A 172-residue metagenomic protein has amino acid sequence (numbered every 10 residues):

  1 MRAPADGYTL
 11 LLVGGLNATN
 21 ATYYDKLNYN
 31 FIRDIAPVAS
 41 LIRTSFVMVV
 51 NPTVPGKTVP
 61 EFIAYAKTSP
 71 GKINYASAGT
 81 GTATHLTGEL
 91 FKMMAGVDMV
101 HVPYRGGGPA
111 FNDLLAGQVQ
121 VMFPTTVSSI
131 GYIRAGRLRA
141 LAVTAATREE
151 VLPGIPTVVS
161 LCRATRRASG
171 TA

Functional and structural regions predicted by a protein language model:
M1-A5, L90, M94, G108-M122 (+1 more regions): Short helices/loops that flank or line small-molecule/ion binding pockets
R2-G7, T22-P109, V158, R163-A172: Hinge/capping helix and adjacent helix->loop/strand transition within the periplasmic-binding protein
D6-V13, Q120-P124, A140-A142: Paired acidic/hydrophobic, glycine-rich loop segments that form the ligand-binding mouth/hinge of periplasmic-binding
G14-G15, P52, T125-V127, A145-A146: Short secondary-structure boundary segments
A21, E150-L152: Cytochrome P450 core scaffold surrounding the K-helix E-X-X-R motif and the conserved "meander" helix-loop region
A36, F62, R137-E150: Conserved helix-loop-beta element of the AMP-binding
